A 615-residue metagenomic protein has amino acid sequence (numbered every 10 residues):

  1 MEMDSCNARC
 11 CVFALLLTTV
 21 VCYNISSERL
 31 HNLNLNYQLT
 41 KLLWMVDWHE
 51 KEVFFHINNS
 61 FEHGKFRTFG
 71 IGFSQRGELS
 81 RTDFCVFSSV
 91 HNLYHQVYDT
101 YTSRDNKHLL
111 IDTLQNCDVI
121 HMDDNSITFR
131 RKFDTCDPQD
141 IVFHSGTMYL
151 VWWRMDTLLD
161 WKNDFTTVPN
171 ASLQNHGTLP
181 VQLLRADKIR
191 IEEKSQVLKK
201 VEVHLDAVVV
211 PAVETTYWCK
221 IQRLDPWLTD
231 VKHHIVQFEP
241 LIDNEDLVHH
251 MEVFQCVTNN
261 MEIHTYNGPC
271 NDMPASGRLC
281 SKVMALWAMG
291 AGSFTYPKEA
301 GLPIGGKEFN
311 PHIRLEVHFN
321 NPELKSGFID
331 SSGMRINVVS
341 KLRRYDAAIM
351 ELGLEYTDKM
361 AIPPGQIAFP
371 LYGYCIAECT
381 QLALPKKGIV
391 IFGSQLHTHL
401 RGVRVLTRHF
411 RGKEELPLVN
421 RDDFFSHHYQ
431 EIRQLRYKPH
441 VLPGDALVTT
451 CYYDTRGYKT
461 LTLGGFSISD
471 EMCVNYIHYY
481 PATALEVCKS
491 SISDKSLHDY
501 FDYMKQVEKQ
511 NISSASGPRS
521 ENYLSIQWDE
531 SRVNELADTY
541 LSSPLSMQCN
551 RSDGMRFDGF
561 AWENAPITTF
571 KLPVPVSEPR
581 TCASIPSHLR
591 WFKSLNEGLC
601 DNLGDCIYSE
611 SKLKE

Functional and structural regions predicted by a protein language model:
N7-C22: Cleavable N-terminal signal peptides of Sec/SRP-targeted secreted and luminal proteins
C22-Q196, Y266-A291, Q527-D529, E535 (+6 more regions): Extracellular-facing/secreted segment signature in eukaryotic proteins
S27, L33-T40, R185-H249, E323-R401 (+5 more regions): Solvent-exposed, flexible loop/coil segments flanking beta-strands in beta-rich domains
D118-D123, D140-F143, M284-N310, K325 (+2 more regions): Exposed beta-sheet edge/beta-hairpin loop segments within beta-rich domains
S126, V236, G301-N320, P439-Y453: Noncatalytic modules at the cell exterior or secretory-pathway interfaces, chiefly beta-strand-rich lectin/adhesion
T135-D137, N320-L324, Y452-L461: Short acidic/polar inter-strand loop motif in beta-rich domains
H250-N259, V403-E415: Short, surface-exposed beta-strand/strand-loop-strand elements in extracellular ectodomains
E252, V257-T258, E262-R314: Long, hydrophobic/aromatic-enriched structural stretches that serve as scaffold segments
